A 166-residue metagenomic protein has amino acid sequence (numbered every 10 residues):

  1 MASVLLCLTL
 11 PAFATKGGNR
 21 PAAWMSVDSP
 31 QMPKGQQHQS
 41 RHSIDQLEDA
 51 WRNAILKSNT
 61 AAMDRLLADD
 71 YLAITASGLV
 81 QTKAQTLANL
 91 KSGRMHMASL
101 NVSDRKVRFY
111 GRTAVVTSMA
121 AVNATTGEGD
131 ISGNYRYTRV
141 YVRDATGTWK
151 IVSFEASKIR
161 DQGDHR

Functional and structural regions predicted by a protein language model:
M1-P11: Bacterial N-terminal signal peptides
F13-R65, L72-R166: A beta-strand edge to alpha-helix "cap/lid" segment located at domain peripheries
